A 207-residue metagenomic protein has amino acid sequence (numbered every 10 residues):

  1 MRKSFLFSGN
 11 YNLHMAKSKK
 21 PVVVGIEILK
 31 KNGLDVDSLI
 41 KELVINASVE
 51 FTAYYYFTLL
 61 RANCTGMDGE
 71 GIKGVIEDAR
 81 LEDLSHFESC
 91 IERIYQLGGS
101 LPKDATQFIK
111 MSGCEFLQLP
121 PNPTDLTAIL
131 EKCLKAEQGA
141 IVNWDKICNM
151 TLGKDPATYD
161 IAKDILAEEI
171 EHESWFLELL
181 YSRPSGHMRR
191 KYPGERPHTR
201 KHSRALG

Functional and structural regions predicted by a protein language model:
R2-G207: Iron-associated oxidoreductase/ferritin-like identity signal
